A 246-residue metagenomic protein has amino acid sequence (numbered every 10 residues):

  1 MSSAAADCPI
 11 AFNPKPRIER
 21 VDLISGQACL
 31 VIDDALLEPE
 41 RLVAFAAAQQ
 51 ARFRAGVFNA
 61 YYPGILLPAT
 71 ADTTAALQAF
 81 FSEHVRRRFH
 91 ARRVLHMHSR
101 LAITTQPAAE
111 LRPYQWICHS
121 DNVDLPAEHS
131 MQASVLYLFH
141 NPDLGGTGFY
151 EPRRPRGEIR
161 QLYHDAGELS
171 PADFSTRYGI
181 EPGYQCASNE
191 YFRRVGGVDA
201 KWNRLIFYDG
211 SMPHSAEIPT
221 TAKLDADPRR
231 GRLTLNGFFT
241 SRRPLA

Functional and structural regions predicted by a protein language model:
S2-A5, P39, L245: Long, compositionally biased, intrinsically disordered segments
S2-S25, F192-G196: Short acidic, Pro/Gly- and aromatic-enriched capping/linker segments at domain boundaries
D7-P14, L42-Q50, P171-D173, P182-Y184: Short, functional N-terminal and low-complexity linear motifs
I10, R87, N236-G237: Short non-domain terminal segments
N13-K15, F53, A76, T176 (+1 more regions): Short hydrophobic/aromatic-rich motifs at helix boundaries and adjacent loops
R17-Q115, G146-F149, R153, I159-E168: Non-heme Fe(II)/2-oxoglutarate
A108-P213, E217-A246: Catalytic core of non-heme Fe(II) oxygenases with the double-stranded beta-helix
